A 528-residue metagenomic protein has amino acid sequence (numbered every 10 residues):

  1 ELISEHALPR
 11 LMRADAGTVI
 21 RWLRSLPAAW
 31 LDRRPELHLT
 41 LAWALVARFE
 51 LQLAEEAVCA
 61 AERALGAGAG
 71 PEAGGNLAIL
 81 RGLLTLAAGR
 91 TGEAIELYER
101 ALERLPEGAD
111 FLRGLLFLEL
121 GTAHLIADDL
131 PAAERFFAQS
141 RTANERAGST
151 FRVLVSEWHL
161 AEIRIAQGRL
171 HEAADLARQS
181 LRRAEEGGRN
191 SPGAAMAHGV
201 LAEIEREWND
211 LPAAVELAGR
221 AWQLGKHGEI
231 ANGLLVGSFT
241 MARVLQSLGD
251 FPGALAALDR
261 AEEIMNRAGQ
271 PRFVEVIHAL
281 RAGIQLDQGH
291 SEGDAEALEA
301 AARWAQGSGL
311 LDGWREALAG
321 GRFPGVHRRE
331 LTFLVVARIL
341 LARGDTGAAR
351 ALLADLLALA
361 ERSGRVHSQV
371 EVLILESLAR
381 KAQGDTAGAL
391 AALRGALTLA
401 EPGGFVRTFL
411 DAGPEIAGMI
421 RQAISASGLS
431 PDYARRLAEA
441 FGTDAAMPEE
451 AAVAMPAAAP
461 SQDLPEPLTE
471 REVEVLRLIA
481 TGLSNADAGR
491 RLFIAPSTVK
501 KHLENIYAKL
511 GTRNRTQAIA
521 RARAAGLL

Functional and structural regions predicted by a protein language model:
E1-Y98, L102-F111, F117, S291-D294 (+5 more regions): Flexible inter-repeat linkers and adjacent short helices within tandem amphipathic alpha-helical repeat scaffolds
S4-P9, E36-E50, A73-R90, L112-D129 (+8 more regions): Tandem amphipathic alpha-helical repeat scaffolds
A7-L8, I20-A28, C59-A69, E99-A109 (+7 more regions): Amphipathic alpha-helical segments of tetratricopeptide repeats
G237, Q246, A257-P271, E275-G418: Alpha-helical solenoid repeat scaffolds used for protein-protein interaction
A282, A337, V372, S377 (+8 more regions): Hydrophobic, well-ordered secondary-structure elements that form the walls of internal hydrophobic environments
R303, G307, L311-G321, M419 (+1 more regions): Intrinsically disordered or compositionally simple regulatory linkers and C-terminal tails in signal-transduction
A452-L510, Q517-L528: Helix-turn-helix DNA-binding segment
